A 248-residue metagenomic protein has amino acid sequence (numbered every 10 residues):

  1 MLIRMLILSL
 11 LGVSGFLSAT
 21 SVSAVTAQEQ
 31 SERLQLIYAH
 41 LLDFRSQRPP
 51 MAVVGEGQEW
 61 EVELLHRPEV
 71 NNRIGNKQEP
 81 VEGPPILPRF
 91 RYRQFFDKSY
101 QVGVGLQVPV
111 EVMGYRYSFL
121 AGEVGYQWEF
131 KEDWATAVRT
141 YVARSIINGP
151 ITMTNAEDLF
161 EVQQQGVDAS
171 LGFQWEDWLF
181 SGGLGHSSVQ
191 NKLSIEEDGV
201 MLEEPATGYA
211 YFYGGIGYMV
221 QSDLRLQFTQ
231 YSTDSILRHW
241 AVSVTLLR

Functional and structural regions predicted by a protein language model:
T20-K131, A143-S145: Transmembrane beta-barrel domains of Gram-negative outer membranes and organellar outer membranes
E56-Q58, E82-P88, Y115-L120, W134 (+3 more regions): Residues that define the transmembrane beta-barrel architecture of outer-membrane proteins
E56-W60, I86, K98-V102, E132-V138 (+4 more regions): Outer-envelope beta-barrel architecture signal
W60-L64, V102-V104, G122-V124, T136-V142 (+4 more regions): Membrane-embedded beta-strand positions of outer-membrane beta-barrel proteins
L64-V70, L106-V112, W128, V142-N148 (+4 more regions): Transmembrane beta-strands of outer-membrane beta-barrel pores
N72-Q78, M113-L120, N148-E157, N191-M201 (+1 more regions): Outer-membrane beta-barrel translocator domains and adjoining extracellular loop/strand segments of Gram-negative
V124, G214, Y218, I236-R248: Outer-membrane beta-barrel "beta-signal"
D133-D198: Detector for outer-membrane/organellar transmembrane beta-barrel domains, recognizing the amphipathic beta-strand
